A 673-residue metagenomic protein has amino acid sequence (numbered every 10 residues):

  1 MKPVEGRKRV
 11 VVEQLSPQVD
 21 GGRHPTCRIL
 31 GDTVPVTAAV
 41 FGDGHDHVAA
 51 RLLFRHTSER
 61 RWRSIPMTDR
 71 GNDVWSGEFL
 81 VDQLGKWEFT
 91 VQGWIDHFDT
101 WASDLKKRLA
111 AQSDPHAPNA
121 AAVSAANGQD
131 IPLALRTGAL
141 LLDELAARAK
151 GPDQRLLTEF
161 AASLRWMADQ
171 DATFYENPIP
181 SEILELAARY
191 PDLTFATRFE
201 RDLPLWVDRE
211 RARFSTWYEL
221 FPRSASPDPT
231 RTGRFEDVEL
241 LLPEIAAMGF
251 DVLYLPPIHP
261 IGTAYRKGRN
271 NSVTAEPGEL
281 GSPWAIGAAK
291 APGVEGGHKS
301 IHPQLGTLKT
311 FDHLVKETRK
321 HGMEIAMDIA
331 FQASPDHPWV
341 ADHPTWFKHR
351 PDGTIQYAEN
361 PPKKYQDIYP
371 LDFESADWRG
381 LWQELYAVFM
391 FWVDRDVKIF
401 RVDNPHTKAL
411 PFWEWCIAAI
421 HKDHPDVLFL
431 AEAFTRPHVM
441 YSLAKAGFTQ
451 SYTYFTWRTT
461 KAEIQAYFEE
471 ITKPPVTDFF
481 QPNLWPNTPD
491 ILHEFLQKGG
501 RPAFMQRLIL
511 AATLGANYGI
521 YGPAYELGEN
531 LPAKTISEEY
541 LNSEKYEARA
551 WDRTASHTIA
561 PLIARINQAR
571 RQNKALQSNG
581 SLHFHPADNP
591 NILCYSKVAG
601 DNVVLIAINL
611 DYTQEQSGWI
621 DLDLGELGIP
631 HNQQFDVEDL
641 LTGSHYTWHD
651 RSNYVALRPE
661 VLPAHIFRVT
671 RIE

Functional and structural regions predicted by a protein language model:
M1-S224, R231-D251, P260, T318 (+3 more regions): Carbohydrate-interacting/catalytic domains
I95-D99, G262-Y265, P335-H337, H438-Y441: Flexible glycine/acidic-rich beta-alpha junction loops that bind and position SAM and/or redox cofactors in anaerobic
R209-T307, I368-L381: Active-site-adjacent substrate/metal-binding segments within catalytic domains of carbohydrate-active enzymes
W217, Y254, A326-M327, R401 (+2 more regions): Generic enzyme active-site microenvironment
G233, R266, P411-W415, S617-W619: Generic recognition of short, well-ordered alpha-helical segments
P257-R269, I325, I329-W346: Aromatic-lined carbohydrate-binding surfaces of glycoside hydrolases
L280, A285-K316, K320-M323, A333-A555 (+6 more regions): Alpha-amylase-like alpha-glycosidases and glucanotransferases acting on alpha-linked glucans and related
I329, A433, T488, L610 (+1 more regions): Residues immediately flanking
